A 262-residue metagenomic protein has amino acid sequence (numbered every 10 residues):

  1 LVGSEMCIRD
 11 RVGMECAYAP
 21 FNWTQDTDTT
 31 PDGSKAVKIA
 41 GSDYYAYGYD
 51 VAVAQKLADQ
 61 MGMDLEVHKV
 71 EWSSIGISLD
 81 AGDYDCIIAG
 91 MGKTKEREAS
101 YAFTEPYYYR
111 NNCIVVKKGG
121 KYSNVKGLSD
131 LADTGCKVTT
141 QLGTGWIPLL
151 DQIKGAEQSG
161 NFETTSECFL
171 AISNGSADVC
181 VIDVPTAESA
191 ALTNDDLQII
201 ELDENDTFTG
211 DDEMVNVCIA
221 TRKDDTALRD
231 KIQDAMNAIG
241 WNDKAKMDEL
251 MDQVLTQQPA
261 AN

Functional and structural regions predicted by a protein language model:
S4, R9, G145-F162, I199-E201 (+1 more regions): Ligand-binding clefts/hinges and TM-proximal coupling segments of bilobed small-molecule sensing domains
E5, R9-G90, A99: Extracytoplasmic small-molecule ligand-binding "clamshell" domains of the periplasmic binding protein/Venus flytrap
R11-G13, K137-T140, C180, A220: Short, well-ordered beta-strand segments
C16-A19, D43-Q60, M91, R110-F169 (+2 more regions): Bilobed "Venus flytrap"/periplasmic-binding protein-like clamshell domains and structurally analogous long
Q55, D59, D64-D130, E204-D212: Acidic, polar ligand-binding/catalytic clefts
S73-I77, G90-S100, I147-Q152, S173 (+1 more regions): A ligand-binding cleft/hinge motif common to bilobed small-molecule-binding domains
Y108-G119, T193-M236, L255-N262: Periplasmic-binding protein-like
